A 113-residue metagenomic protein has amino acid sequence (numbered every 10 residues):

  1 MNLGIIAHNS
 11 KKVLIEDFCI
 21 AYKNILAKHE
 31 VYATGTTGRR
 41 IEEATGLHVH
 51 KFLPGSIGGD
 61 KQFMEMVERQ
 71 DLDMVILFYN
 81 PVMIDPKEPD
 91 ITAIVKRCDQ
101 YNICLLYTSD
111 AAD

Functional and structural regions predicted by a protein language model:
M1-N2: Residues that mark the start of a beta-strand
V13-E16, A33: Glycine-rich phosphate/diphosphate-binding loop of Rossmann-like nucleotide-binding domains
D17-A21: Histidine-anchored nucleotide/phosphate-binding helix
H29-T37: Short internal beta-strands
E30, L47-G58: Short hydrophobic/aromatic-enriched beta-strand-loop microsegments
K61-R97: Mid-chain, well-packed structural core segment of small domains
Y107-D113: Conserved small/polar residues in nucleotide/adenosyl-binding loops
